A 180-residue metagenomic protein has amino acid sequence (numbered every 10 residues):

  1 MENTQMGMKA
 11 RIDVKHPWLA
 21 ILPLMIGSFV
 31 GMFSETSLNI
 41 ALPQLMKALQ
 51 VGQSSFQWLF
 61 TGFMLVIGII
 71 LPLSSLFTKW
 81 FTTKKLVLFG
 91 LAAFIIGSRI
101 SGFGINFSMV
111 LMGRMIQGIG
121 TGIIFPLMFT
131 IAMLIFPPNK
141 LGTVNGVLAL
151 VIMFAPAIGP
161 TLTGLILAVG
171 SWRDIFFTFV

Functional and structural regions predicted by a protein language model:
M1-F33, K47: Cytosolic juxtamembrane N-terminal segment immediately preceding the first transmembrane helix of multi-pass
I12, H16, G52, M109-M112 (+1 more regions): Membrane-interfacial loop-to-transmembrane-helix junctions in polytopic alpha-helical membrane proteins
W18, W58, W172-D174: Signature tryptophan residues that serve as conserved aromatic anchors
W18-V30, G62, F89, I96 (+1 more regions): Residue-level signal for short hydrophobic patches within transmembrane helices of multi-pass membrane transporters
A20, S28-N39, I67, P156: Recurrent gating helices in multi-pass secondary carriers
F29, S34-G52, L73, F77 (+1 more regions): Membrane-interface helix caps of multi-pass secondary transporters
A41-I70, F107-M112: Extracellular/periplasmic helix-loop-helix junction of adjacent transmembrane segments in MFS-like secondary
L71, S75-V180: Helix-loop-helix hairpins in multi-pass membrane proteins, especially solute transporters
